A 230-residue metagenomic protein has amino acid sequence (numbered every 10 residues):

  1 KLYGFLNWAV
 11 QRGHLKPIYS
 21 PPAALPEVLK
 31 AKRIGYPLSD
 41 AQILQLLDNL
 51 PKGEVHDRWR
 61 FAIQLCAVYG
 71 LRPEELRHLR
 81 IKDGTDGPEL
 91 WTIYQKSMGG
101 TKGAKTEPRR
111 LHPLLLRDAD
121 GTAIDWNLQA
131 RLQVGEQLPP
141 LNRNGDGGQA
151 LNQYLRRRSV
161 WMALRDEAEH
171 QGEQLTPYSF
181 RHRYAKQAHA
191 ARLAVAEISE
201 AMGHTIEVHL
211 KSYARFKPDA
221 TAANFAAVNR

Functional and structural regions predicted by a protein language model:
K1-V10, A23-A24: Non-catalytic DNA-binding core/recognition domains of DNA-processing enzymes
N7-P17, Q64-W91: Short, charged phosphate-coordinating catalytic segments
Q11, Q64, V68, E74-E75 (+1 more regions): C-terminal catalytic core of tyrosine-transesterase DNA break-rejoin enzymes
P17-P73, R77: Basic, Lys/Arg- and aromatic-enriched nucleic-acid-binding interface segment
K32, P37, K96-G100, M202-A227: Catalytic-site neighborhood detector that most strongly recognizes the C-terminal catalytic loop/helix of tyrosine
H78-W126: Conserved tyrosine-mediated DNA breakage-rejoining catalytic core shared by Y-recombinases
D83-W91, L193-S212: Short, polar N-cap/turn motifs at the start of nucleic acid-interacting alpha helices
R110-E173, Y178-Y184: Active-site/catalytic core of tyrosine-dependent DNA strand-transfer enzymes
